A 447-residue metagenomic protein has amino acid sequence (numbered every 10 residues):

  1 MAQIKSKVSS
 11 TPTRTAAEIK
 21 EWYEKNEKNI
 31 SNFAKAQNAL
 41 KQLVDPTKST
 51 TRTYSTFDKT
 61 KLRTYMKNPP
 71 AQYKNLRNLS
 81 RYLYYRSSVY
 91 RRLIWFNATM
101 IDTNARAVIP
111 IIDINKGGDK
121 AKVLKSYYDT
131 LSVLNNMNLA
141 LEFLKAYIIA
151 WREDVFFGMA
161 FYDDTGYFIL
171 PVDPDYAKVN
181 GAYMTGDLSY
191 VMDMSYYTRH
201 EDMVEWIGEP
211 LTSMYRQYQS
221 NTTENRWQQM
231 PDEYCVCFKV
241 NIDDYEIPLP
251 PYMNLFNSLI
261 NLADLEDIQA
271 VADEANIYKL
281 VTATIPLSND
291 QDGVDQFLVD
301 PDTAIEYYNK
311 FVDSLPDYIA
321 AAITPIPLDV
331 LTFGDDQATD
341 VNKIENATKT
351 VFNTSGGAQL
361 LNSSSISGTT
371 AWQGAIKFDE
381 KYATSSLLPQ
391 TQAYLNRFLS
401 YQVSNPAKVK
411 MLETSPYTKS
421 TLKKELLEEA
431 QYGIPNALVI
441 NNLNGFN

Functional and structural regions predicted by a protein language model:
M1-L62: Intrinsically disordered, low-structural-confidence terminal and linker regions
K5-V8, P12-T15, T222-G368, Q402-E425: Extended, charged amphipathic alpha-helical segments
K20-E24, N38-P46, K59-S87, L287-V299 (+3 more regions): Extended, non-catalytic structural segments that build the interaction scaffolds of large macromolecular assemblies
A71, R77-I247: Structured, mid-chain assembly/scaffold modules that mediate subunit interfaces within large macromolecular complexes
K122, S126, N135-Y147, V299-Y307 (+4 more regions): Short amphipathic alpha-helical segments
F143, L361, L438-V439: A generic structural-conservation signal
Y307, A393-S400: Short, charge-rich, low-complexity alpha-helical interaction segments
S404, N436-N447: Long, highly charged low-complexity segments enriched in Glu/Asp and Lys/Arg with interspersed Ser/Thr
